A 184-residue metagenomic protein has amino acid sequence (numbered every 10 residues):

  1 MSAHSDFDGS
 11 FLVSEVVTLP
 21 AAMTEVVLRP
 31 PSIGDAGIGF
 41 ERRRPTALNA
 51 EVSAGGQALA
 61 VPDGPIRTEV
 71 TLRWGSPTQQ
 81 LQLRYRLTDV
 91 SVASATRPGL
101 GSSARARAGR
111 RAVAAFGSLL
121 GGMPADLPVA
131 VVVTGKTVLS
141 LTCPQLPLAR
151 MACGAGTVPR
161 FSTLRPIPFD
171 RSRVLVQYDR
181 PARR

Functional and structural regions predicted by a protein language model:
M1-R29: Early extracytoplasmic/domain-onset interaction patches
M1-S2, G34-G37, G55-Q57, A114-F116: Short secondary-structure boundary micro-motifs
M23-E25, I38, S91-A95: Short acidic, gly/pro-rich beta-turn/loop elements at beta-sheet edges and active-site/ligand-binding grooves
T24, L48-A50, L127-V129: Short beta-strand/loop motifs in extracellular/secreted proteins, especially within beta-sandwich accessory domains
L28-G37, R42-R44: Short acidic, flexible loop segments centered on an aromatic residue
P45-G101, P159-V174, D179-R184: A surface-exposed beta-strand-loop module
P65-G156: Surface-exposed, acidic/Ser/Thr-rich flexible loop segments
